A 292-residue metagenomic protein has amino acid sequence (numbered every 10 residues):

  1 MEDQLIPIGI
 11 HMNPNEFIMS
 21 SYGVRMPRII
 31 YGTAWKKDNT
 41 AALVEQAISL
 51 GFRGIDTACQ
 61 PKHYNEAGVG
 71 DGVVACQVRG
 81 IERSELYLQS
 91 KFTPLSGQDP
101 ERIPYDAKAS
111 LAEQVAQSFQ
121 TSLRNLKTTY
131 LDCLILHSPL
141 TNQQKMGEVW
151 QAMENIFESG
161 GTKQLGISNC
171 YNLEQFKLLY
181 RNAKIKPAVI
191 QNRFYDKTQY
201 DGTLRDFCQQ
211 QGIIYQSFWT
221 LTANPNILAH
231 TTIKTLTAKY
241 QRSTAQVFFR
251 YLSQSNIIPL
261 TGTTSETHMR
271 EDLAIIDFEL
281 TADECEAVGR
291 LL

Functional and structural regions predicted by a protein language model:
E2-L86, S90, A223: N-terminal binding-site loop/beta-alpha segment at the start of enzyme catalytic domains that lines or forms
S20-S21, Q46-S49, G70-R83, Y87 (+4 more regions): Acidic (Asp/Glu)-rich catalytic clusters
P27-N39, P100-E113, N142-Q143: Active-site mouth loops of central-metabolism enzymes
K36-I48, K108-L126, L173-K177, Q199-D201: Short, acidic/polar
F52, T128-L131, T162, P187: A structural motif
R83-A112, H137: Structural motif corresponding to the early beta-alpha repeats
L123-Q143: Active-site groove signature of glycoside hydrolases
S138-L292: Beta/alpha (TIM)-barrel catalytic core signal, keyed to glycine-rich beta->alpha loops juxtaposed to Asp/Glu that bind
